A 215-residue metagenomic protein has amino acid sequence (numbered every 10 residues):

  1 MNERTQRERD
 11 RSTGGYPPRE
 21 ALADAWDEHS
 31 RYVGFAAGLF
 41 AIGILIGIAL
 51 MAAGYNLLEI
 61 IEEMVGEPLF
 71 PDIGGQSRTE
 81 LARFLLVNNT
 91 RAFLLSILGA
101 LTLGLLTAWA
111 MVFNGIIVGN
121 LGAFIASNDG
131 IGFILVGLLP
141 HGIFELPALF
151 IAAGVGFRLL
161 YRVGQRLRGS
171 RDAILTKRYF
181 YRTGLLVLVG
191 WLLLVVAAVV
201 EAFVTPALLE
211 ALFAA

Functional and structural regions predicted by a protein language model:
S12-Y32, L95-S96, R171-Y179: Cytosolic juxtamembrane amphipathic/interface segments immediately preceding and feeding into a transmembrane helix
A23-I42, F180, G184-L188: Alpha-helical transmembrane segments and their helix-start/interface "positive-inside/aromatic belt" motifs in integral
F35-A49, G190, V195-A198: Hydrophobic core segments of alpha-helical transmembrane domains in multi-pass membrane transport and ion-translocation
I44-P71, V112: Interfacial/capping segments of alpha-helical transmembrane domains
A52, A100-L121: Transmembrane alpha-helix/helix-exit interface in multi-pass inner-membrane proteins
E59, L106-I116, A202-A215: Hydrophobic alpha-helical transmembrane segments and immediately flanking/interface helices in integral membrane
E62-L95, I117-V118, A123-I134: Interfacial loop/helix-cap signal at membrane boundaries in integral membrane proteins
G154-A215: Terminal transmembrane helical module of multi-pass membrane proteins
